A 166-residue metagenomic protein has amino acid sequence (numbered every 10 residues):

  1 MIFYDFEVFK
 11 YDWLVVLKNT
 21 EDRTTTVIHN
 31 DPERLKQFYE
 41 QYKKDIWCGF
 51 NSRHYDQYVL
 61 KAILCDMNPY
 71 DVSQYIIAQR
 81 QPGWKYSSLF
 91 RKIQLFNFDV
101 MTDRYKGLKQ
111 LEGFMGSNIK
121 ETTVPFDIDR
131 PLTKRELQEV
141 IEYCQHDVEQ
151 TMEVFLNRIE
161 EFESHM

Functional and structural regions predicted by a protein language model:
M1-N19: Gly/Thr-rich phosphate-binding beta-strand-loop-beta motif of the actin/hexokinase/Hsp70
D5, G49, D147, T151: Short, conserved catalytic/metal-binding motifs centered on acidic residues
D12-V15, Q57-I63, V154: A short acidic (Asp/Glu
L17-N19, I63, I159: Hydrophobic alpha-helical membrane context
E21-Q110: Conserved DEDDh/DEDDy metal-dependent 3′-5′ exonuclease domain
M101-D103, G107-M166: Acidic, Mg2+-coordinating catalytic module of metal-dependent nucleases/exonucleases that use a two-metal-ion mechanism
